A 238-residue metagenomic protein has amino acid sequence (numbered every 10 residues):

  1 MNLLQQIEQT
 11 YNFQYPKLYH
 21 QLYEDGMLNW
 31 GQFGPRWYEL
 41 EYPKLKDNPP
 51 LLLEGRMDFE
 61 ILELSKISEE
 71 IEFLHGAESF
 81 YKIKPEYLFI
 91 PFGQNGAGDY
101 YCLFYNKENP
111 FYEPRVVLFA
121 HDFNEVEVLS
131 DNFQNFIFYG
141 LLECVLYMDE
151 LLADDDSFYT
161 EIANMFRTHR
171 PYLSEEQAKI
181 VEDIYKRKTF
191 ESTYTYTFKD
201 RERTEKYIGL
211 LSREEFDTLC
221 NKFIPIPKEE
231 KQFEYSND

Functional and structural regions predicted by a protein language model:
M1-L4, P16, S130-Q134, Y159: Alpha-helix initiation and N-capping motif
M1-Y100, E108, A178, E191-D238: A surface-exposed partner-binding patch
E8-Y11, D122-E125, R170: Generic alpha-helical structural element
H20-Y23, I137, E182-Y185: Non-transmembrane alpha-helical segments in soluble domains of secreted/periplasmic/extracellular proteins
P91-G93, C102-F104, L118, Y147-E150: A structural signal for short, well-ordered beta-strand segments and their strand-loop junctions that often border
Y100-L103, K107-H121: Short, well-ordered strand-loop elements centered on a beta-strand within folded domains, enriched for acidic residues
P114-L152: Compact, glycine/acidic-enriched structural inserts
D149-F198: An amphipathic alpha-helical core segment
